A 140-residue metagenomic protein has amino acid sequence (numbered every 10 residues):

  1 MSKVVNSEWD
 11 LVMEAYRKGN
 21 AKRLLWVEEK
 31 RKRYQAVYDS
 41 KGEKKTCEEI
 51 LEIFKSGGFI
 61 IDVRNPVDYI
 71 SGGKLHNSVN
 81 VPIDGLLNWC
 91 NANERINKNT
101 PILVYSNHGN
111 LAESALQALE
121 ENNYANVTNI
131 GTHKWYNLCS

Functional and structural regions predicted by a protein language model:
S2-E49, I53-F59, P66-L103, N107-S140: Rhodanese-like catalytic fold shared by cysteine-dependent sulfurtransferases and DSP/PTP-type phosphatases
